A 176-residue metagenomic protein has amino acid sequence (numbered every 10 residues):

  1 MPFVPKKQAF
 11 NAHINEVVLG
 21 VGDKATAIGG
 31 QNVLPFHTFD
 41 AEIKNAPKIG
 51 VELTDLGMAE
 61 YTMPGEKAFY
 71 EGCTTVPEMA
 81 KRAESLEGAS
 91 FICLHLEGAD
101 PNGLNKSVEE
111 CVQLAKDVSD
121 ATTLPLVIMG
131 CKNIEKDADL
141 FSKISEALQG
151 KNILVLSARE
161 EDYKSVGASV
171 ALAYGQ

Functional and structural regions predicted by a protein language model:
V4-A46: An N-cap/entry alpha-helix motif that binds or orients negatively charged groups
F39-E71: N-terminal small/glycine-rich loop or linker at the start of catalytic domains across soluble metabolic enzymes
P47-L53, S90-L94, L124-G130, K151-A158 (+1 more regions): Hydrophobic faces of well-ordered beta-strands that scaffold small-molecule active sites in alpha/beta enzyme cores
E60-K67, G88-D117, T122, I128-E135: Glycine-rich, proline-tolerant flexible connector loops at the mouths of alpha/beta enzymes
A68-K81, E109-E110: Glycine-rich anion/phosphate-binding loops
M79, E110-V118, L140, V166: A general structural detector for well-ordered alpha-helical segments in enzyme core domains, enriched
A83, V118, I144: Conserved, mostly hydrophobic/aromatic
P125, E135-Q176: Catalytic core of soluble alpha/beta enzymes
